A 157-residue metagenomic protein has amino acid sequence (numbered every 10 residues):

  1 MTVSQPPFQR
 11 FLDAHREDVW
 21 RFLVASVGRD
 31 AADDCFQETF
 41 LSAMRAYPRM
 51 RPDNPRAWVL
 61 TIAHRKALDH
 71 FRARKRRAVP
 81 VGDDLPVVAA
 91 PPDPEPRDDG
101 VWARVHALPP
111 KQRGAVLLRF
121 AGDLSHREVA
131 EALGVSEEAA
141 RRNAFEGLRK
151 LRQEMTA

Functional and structural regions predicted by a protein language model:
M1-R21, R113: A short, charge-rich alpha-helical start-of-domain segment used by transcription regulators
T2, P6, R74, D83-H106: Acidic, proline/glycine-rich intrinsically disordered inter-domain spacer in sigma factors
T2, R29, E38-P55, A73-K75 (+1 more regions): Sigma70-family region 2
V19, L23, A32-A43, I62 (+3 more regions): Short, small-hydrophobic-rich alpha-helical interface motif
W20, F40, P109, R113 (+1 more regions): C-terminal flanking helix
T61-G82, P94: Arg/Lys-rich amphipathic alpha helix in sigma70-family domain 2
H64, L68, L133-A157: DNA-recognition helix of helix-turn-helix
A115-R119: A short pre-motif secondary-structure segment
